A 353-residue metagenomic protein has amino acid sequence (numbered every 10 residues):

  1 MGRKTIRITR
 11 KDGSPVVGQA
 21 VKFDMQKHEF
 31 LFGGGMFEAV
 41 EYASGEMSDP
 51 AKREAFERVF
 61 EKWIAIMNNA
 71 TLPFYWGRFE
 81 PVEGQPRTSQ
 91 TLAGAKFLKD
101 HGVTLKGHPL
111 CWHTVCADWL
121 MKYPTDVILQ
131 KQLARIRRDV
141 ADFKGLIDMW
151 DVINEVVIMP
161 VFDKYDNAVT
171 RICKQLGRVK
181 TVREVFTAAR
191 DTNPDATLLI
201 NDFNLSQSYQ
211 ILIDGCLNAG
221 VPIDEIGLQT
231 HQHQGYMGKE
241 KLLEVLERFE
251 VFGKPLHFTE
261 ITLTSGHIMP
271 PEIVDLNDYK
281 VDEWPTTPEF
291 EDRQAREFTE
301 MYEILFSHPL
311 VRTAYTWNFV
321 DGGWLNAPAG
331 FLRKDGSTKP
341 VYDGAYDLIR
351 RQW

Functional and structural regions predicted by a protein language model:
M1-E41, N69, P81, K106 (+3 more regions): Beta-strand-rich domain onsets/edges
Q26-L72, G84: N-terminal structural segment of carbohydrate-active enzymes
M36-V40, P73, P109-T114, D151-V156 (+3 more regions): Short, solvent-exposed turn/loop segments enriched in Gly/Ser/Thr/Pro and often Arg
Y42-I64, L129-D139, S206-C216, A295-I304: Short, acidic/polar
A51, A55, P86, Q90 (+7 more regions): Soluble or luminal CAZymes and related metallo-dependent hydrolases
I64-E80, I136, F143-D148, N154 (+6 more regions): Aromatic- and acid-rich polysaccharide-binding/catalytic face of secreted or lumenal carbohydrate-active enzymes
A65-E83, T91-T197, I268: Substrate-binding cleft and catalytic face of glycoside hydrolase catalytic domains, especially the flexible beta-alpha
K131, D142, D151, V156-A188 (+2 more regions): Aromatic-rich peripheral "rim/lid" segments of glycoside hydrolase catalytic domains that contact and position glycan
